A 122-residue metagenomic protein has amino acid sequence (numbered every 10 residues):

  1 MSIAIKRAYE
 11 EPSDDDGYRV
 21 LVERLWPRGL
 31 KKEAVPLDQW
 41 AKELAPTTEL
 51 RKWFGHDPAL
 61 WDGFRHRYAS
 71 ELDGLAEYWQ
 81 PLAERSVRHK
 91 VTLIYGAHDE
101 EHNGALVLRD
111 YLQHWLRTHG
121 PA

Functional and structural regions predicted by a protein language model:
M1-A122: Residues lining hydrophobic/aromatic ligand-binding pockets adjacent to catalytic sites
